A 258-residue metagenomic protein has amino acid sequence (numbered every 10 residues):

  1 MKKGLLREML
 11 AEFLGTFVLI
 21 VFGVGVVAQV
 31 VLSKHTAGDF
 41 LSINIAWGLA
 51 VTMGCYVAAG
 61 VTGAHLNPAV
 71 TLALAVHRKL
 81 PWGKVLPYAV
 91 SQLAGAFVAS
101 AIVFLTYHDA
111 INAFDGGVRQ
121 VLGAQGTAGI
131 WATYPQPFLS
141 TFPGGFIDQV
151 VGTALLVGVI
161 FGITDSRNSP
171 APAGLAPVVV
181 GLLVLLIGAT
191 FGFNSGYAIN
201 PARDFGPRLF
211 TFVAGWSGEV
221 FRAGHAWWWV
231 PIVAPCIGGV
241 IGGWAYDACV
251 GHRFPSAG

Functional and structural regions predicted by a protein language model:
M1-G258: Membrane-interface helix-loop junctions and terminal tails of multi-pass membrane proteins
